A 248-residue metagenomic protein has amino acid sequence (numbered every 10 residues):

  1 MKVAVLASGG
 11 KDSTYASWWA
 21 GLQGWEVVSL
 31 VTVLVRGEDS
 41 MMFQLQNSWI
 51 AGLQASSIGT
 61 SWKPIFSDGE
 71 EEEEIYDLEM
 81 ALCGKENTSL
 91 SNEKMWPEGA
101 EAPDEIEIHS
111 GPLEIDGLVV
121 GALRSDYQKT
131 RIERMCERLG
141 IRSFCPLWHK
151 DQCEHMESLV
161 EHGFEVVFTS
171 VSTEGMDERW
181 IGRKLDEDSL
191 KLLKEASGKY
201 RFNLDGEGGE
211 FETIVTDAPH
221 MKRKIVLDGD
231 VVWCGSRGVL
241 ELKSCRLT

Functional and structural regions predicted by a protein language model:
M1-F168: ATP-dependent adenylation/nucleotidyltransferase module used to activate substrates
K2, Q54, T60, K94-D104 (+5 more regions): ATP/NTP-dependent adenylation/nucleotidyl-transfer catalytic domains that generate, transfer, or process NMP-activated
